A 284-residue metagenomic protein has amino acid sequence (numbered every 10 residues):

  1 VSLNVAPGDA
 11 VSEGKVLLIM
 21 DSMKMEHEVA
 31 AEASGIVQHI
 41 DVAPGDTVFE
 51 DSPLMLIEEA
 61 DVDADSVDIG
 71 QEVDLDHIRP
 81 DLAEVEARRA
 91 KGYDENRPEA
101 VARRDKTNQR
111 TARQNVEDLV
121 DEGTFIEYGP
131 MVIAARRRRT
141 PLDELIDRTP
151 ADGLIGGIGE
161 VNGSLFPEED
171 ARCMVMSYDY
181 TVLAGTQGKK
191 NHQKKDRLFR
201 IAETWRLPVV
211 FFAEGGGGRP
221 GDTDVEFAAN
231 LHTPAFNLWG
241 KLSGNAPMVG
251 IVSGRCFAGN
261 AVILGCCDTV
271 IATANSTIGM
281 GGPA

Functional and structural regions predicted by a protein language model:
V1-A10, H39-A43: Short histidine-centered loop motifs in beta-beta connectors
V1-S2, V16-S34, W239-G240: Short beta-strand-turn/beta-hairpin segments enriched in glycine/proline and small hydrophobics that form edge-strand
G8-S22, G45-I57: A structural signal for short beta-strand/turn segments enriched in small hydrophobics and glycine
M23-A30, E58-D68: Short, Lys/Arg- and Gly-enriched loop/turn segments at beta-strand edges
D65-C173, S177-A184: Intrinsically disordered, low-complexity segments enriched in small/flexible residues
G159-D179, K194-G221: A structural preference for short, pocket-lining loop segments at secondary-structure junctions
M176-A202, L207, D268-V270, S276-M280 (+1 more regions): Extended active-site and interfacial segments that coordinate phosphate-rich ligands in large catalytic machineries
A213-A284: Conserved catalytic cores of soluble enzyme domains, especially glycine-rich substrate-binding beta-alpha loops
